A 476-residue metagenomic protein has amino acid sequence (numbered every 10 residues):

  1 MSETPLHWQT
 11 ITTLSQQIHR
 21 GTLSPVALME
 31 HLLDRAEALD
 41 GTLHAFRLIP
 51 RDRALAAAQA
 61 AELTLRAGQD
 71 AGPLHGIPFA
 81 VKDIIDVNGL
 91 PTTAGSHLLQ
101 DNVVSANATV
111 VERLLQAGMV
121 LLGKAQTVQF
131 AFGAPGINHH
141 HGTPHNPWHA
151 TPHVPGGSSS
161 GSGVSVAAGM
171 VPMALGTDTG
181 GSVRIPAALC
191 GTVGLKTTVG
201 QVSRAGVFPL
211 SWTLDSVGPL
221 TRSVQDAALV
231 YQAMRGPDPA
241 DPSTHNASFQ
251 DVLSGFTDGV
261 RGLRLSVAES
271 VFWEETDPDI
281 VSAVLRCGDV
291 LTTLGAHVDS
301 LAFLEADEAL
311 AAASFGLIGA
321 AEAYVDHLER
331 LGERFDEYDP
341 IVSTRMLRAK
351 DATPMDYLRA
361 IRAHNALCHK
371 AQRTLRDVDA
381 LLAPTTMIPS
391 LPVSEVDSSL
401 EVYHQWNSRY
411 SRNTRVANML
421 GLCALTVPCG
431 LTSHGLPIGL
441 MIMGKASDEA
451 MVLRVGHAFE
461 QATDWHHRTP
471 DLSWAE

Functional and structural regions predicted by a protein language model:
M1-L55, T293, R468-E476: An N-terminal boundary/leader segment
G21, L32, G76, Q116 (+4 more regions): Glycine-rich, small-residue loops and helix-cap segments that act as flexible hinges at active-site edges
T22-E30, Q59, P278-A302, L328-E333 (+1 more regions): Acyltransferase
A54-A56, T64-H141: Acidic/His- and Gly-rich active-site-bordering loop/insert found across diverse amide/peptide-bond hydrolases
L74-A94, G259-A268, L317-Q372, P384-I388 (+1 more regions): Short helix-loop capping/hinge segments that flank enzyme active sites or metal/cofactor-binding pockets
V81, L121-K124, L175-T177, S300 (+1 more regions): General beta-strand structural signal in soluble alpha/beta enzymes
A106-P237, N418-G439: Short glycine/serine-rich loop segments
K196-S282, C287, E308, H457 (+1 more regions): A short helix-breaking turn/cap at a secondary-structure junction
